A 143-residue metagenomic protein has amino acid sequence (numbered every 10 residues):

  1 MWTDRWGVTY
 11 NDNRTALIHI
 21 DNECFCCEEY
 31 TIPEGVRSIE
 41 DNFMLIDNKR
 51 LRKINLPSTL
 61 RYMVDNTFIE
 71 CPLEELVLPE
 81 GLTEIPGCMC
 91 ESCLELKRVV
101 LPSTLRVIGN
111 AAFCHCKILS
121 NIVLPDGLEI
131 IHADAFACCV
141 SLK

Functional and structural regions predicted by a protein language model:
M1-R14, D21-S38, D47-Y62, C71-E84 (+3 more regions): Structural signature of tandem-repeat unit edges
N42-F43, V64-T67, P86-M89, G109-A112 (+1 more regions): Consensus positions within tandem repeat domains that build extended binding/scaffold surfaces
